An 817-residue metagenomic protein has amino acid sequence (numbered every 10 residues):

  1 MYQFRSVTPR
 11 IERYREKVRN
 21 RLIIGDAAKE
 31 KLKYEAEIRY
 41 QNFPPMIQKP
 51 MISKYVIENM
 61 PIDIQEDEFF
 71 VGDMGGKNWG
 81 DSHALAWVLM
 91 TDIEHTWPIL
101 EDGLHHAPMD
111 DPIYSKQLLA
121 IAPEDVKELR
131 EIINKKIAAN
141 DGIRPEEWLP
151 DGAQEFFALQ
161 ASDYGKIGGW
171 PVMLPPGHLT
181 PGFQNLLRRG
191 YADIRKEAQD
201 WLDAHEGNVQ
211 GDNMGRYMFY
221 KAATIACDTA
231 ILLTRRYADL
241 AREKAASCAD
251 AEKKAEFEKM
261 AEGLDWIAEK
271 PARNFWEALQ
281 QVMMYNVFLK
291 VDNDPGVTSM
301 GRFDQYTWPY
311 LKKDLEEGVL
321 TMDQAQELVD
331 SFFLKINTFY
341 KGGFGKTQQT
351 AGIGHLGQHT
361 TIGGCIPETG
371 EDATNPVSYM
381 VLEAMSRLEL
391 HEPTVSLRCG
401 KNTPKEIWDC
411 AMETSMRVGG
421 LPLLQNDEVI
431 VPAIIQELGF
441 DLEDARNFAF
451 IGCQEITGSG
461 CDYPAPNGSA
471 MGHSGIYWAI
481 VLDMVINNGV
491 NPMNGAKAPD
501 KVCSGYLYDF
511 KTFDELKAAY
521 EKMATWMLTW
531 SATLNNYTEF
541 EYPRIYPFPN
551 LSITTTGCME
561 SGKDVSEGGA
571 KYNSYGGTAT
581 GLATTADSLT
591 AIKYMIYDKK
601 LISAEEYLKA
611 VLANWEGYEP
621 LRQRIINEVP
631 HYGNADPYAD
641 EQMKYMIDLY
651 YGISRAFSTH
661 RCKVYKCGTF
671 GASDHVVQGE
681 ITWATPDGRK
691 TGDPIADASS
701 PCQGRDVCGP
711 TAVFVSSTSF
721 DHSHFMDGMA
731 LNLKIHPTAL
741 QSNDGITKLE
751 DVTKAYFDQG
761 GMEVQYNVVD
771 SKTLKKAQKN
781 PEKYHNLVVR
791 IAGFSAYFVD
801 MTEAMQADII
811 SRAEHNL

Functional and structural regions predicted by a protein language model:
Y2-A223, E256-K259, G263-W266, K270-L817: Conserved catalytic cores of very large enzyme subunits
K221-L232: Extended non-globular scaffold/tether segments
K244-K254: A conserved hydrophobic secondary-structure block that centers on an alpha-helix together with its immediately flanking
